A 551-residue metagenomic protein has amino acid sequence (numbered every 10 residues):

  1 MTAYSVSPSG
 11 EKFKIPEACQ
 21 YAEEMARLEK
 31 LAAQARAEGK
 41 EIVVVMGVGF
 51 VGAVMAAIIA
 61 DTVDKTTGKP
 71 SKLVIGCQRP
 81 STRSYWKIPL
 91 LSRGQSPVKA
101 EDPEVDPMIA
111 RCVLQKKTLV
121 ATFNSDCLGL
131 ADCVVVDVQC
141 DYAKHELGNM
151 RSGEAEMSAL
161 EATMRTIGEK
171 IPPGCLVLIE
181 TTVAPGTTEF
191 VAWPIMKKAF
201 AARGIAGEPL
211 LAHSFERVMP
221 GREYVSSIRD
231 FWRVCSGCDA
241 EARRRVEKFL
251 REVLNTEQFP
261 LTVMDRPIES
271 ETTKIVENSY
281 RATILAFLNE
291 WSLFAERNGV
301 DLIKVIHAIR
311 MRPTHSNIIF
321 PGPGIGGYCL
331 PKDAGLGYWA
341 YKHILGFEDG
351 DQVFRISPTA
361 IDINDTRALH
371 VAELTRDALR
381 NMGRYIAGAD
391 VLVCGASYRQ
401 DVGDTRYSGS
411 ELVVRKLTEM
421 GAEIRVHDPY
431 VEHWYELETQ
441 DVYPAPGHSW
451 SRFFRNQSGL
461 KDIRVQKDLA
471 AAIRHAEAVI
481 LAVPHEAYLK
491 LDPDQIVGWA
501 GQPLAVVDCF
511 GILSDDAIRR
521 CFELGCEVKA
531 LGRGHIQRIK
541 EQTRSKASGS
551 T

Functional and structural regions predicted by a protein language model:
M1-T551: Structural/interface elements that position substrates and couple domains in central-metabolism enzymes
